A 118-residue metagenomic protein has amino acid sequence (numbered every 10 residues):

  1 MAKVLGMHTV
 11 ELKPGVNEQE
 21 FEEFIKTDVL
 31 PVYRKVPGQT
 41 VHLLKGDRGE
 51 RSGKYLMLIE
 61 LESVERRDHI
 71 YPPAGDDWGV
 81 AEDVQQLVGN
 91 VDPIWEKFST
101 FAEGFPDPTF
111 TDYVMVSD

Functional and structural regions predicted by a protein language model:
M1, P14, L30, G49-E50: Mature, folded catalytic cores of secreted/periplasmic enzymes
K3-E11: Active-site-flanking beta-strand signature of metal-NTP-handling nucleotidyl enzymes and homologous cyclase-like
H8, V16, F105: Solvent-exposed, flexible loop/coil residues
E11, L58-E60: Short hydrophobic/aromatic beta-strand micro-patches that form the beta-sheet surface supporting nucleotide- or nucleic
E11-F24: Short, surface-exposed ligand-recognition loops at beta-strand->loop->(often short) alpha-helix junctions that present
T27-H42, E50, E60-T111, M115-D118: An amphipathic, aromatic/His-enriched active-site/gating alpha helix that lines ligand/cofactor pockets
R51-Y55: A short, glycine/Asx- and small/polar-enriched loop/turn that sits immediately N-terminal to a beta-strand
